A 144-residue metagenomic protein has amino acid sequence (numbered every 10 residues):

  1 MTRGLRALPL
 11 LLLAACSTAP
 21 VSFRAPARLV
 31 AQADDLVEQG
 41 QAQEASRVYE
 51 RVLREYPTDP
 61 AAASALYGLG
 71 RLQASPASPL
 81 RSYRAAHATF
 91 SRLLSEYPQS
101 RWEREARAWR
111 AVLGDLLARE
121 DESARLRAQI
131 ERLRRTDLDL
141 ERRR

Functional and structural regions predicted by a protein language model:
A15-Q32: Bacterial Sec signal peptide processing site at the extreme N-terminus
R24-A25, L29, A61, S82 (+1 more regions): Structural signature of alpha-solenoid helical repeat junctions
E55-A62, L93-R107: Short solvent-exposed coil/turn linkers within tandem alpha-helical repeat scaffolds
A74-S78, A111-G114, A118: Short coil/turn linking the two alpha-helices of tandem helical-hairpin repeats
